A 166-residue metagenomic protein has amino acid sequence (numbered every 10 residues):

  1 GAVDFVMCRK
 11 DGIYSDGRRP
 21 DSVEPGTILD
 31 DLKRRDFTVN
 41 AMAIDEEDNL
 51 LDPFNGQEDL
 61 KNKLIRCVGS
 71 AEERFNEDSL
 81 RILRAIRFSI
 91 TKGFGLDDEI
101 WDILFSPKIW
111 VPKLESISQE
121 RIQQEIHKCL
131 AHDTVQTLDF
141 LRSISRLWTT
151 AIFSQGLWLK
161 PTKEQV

Functional and structural regions predicted by a protein language model:
G1-V166: Catalytic cores of the polymerase beta-like nucleotidyltransferase superfamily and closely associated nucleotide
